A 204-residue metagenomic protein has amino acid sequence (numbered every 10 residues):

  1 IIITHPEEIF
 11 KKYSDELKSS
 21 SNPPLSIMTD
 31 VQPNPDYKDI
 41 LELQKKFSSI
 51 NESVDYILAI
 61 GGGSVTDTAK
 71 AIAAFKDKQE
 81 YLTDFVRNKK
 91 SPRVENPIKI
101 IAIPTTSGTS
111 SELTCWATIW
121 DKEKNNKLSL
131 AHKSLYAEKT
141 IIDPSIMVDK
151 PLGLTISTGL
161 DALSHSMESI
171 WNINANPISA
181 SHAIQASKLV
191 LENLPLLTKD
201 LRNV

Functional and structural regions predicted by a protein language model:
I1-Y56: ATP/NTP phosphate-donor binding region
V31-N34, L154, S181: Alpha-helix capping and helix-loop boundary segments enriched in small/acidic/polar residues
V31-N34, S64, A74, T105-G108 (+1 more regions): Acidic, glycine-rich active-site loops and adjacent beta-strand->loop/helix elements that engage anionic groups
E42, V65-K78, L113-T114: Short Gly/Thr/Asp-enriched flexible loops that form oxyanion-binding sites at enzyme active sites
K45, I72, K89: N-terminal loops that bind phosphate or other acidic moieties and the adjacent beta-alpha structural core
V54-D67: Glycine-rich phosphate-binding loop
K78-P177, A186: A glycine/threonine-rich phosphate-anchoring loop and its flanking beta-alpha core in nucleotide/phosphate-binding
S169-V204: Active-site segments that bind and position negatively charged phosphate/pyrophosphate groups
